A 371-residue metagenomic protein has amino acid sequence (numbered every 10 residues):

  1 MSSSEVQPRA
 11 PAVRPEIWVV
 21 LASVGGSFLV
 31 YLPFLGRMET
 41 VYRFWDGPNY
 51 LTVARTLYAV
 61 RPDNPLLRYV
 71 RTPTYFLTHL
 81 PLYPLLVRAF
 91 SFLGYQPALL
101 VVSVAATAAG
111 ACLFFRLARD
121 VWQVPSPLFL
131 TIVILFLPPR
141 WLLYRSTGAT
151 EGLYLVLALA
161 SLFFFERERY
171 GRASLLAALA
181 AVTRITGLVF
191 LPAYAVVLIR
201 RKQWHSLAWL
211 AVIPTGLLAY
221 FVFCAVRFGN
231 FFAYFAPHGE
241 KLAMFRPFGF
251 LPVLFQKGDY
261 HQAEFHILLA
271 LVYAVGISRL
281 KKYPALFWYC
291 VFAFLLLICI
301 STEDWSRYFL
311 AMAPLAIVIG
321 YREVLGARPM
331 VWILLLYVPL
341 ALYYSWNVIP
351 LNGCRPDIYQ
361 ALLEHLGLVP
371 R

Functional and structural regions predicted by a protein language model:
M1-F34: Start-transfer (signal-anchor) and selected internal transmembrane alpha helices of multi-pass inner/ER membrane
G26-Y42, T52-V53, F190-V197, R201-F292 (+1 more regions): Membrane-lumen/periplasm interface segments of specific transmembrane helices in polyprenyl phosphate-linked
G47-G94: Short hydrophobic/aromatic helix or loop-helix immediately within or flanking a transmembrane segment in polytopic
R88-A89, V101-V121, A274-V275: Transmembrane-helix motifs of polytopic, lipid-linked glycan transferases
P97, F114-L137, L155-V156: Transmembrane-helix signature of polytopic, membrane-embedded enzymes that assemble or transfer cell-envelope glycans
L113, I134, L153-R172, L315-I319: Specific aromatic-rich, kink-prone transmembrane helix
V133, A158-F164, G171-V197, V212-G216 (+1 more regions): Membrane-interface alpha helices of multi-pass inner-membrane proteins
S146-L153, W305-S306: Short acidic/glycine- and proline-prone juxtamembrane loop motifs at membrane-interface regions of multi-pass membrane
